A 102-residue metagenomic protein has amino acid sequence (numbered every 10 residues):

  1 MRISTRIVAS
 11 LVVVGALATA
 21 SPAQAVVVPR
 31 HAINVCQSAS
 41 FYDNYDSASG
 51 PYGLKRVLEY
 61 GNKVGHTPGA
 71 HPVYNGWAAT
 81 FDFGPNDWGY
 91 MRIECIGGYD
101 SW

Functional and structural regions predicted by a protein language model:
M1-A32: N-terminal prepro-regions of secreted/extracellular proteins
A9-L11, G50, F83: Short, functionally important structural connectors and interaction interfaces within domains
G15-L17, S21-P22, K55, G61 (+1 more regions): General "foldedness" signal
P29-N75: Beta-loop motif signature
Y42, S101-W102: Secreted/processed peptides and extracellular or luminal domains of membrane proteins
L58-S101: SH3/SH3-like beta-barrel superfamily modules
